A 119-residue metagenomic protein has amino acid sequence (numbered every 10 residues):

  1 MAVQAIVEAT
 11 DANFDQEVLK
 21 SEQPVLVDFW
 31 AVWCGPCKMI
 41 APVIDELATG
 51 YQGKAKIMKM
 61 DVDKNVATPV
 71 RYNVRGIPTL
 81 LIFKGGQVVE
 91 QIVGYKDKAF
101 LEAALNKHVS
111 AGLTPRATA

Functional and structural regions predicted by a protein language model:
M1-L26, A31-K56, K64-A119: Proteins that catalyze or organize thiol-disulfide redox chemistry and the adjacent proteostasis machinery handling
K59: Conserved residues in the N-terminal Rossmann fold of short-chain dehydrogenase/reductase
